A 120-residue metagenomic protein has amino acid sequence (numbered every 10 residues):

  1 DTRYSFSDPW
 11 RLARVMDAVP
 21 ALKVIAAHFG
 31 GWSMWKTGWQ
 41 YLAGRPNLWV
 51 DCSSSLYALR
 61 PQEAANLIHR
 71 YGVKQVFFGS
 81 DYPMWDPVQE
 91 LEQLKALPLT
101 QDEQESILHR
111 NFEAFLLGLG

Functional and structural regions predicted by a protein language model:
D1-F77: Catalytic pocket-lining loop regions of alpha/beta-barrel enzymes, especially the amidohydrolase/enolase/GH5 lineages
G72-F77, M84-G120: Mid-to-C-terminal alpha-helical segments outside catalytic/metal-binding sites
